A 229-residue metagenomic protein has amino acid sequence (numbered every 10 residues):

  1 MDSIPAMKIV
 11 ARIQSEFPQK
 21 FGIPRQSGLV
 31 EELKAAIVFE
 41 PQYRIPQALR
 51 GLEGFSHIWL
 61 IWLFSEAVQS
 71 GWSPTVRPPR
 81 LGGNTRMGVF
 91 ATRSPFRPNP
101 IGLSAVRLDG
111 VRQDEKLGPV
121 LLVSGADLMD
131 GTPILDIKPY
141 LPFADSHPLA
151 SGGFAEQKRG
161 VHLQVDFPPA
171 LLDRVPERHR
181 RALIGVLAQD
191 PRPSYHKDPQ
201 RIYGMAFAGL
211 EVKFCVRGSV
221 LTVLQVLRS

Functional and structural regions predicted by a protein language model:
M1-I101, Q113-L122, A126-S229: Mixed-charge, low-complexity intrinsically disordered regions
Q14, V106-D109: Conserved positions in beta-strands of structured domains
